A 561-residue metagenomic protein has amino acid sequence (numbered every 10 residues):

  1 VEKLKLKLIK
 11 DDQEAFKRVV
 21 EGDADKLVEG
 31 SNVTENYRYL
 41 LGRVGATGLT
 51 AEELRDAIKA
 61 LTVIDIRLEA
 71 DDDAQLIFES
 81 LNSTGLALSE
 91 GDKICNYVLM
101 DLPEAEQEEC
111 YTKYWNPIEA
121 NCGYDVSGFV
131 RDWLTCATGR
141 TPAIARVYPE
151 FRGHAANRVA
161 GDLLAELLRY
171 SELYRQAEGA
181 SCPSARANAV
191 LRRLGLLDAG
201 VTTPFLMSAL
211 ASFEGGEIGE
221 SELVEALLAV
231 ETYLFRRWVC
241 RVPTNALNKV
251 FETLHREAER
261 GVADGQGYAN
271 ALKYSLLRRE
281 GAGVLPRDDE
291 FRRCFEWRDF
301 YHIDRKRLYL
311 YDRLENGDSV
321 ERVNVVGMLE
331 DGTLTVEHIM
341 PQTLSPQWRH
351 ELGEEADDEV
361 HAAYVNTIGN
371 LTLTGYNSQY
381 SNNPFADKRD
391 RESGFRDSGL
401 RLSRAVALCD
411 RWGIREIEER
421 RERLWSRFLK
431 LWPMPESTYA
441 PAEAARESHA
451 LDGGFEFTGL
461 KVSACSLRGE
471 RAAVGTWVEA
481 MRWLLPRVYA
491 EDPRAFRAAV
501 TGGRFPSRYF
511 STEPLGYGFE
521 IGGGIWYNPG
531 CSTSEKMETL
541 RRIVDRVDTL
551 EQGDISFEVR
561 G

Functional and structural regions predicted by a protein language model:
V1-R140, T244, F251, F385-P441: Glycine- and hydrophobic-rich flexible loops that cap the catalytic core of alpha/beta enzyme folds
G48-R55, D65, R169-A185, D198-T203 (+2 more regions): Active-site-adjacent bridging/hinge elements
R55-D73, R192-L210, V230-E231, F235 (+1 more regions): Core structural elements
D65-A70, L81, G85, V98 (+9 more regions): Short, flexible loop/turn elements at secondary-structure junctions
L86, L99-L102, A211-E214, E231 (+9 more regions): Hydrophobic alpha-helix feature that most strongly marks membrane-spanning transmembrane helices and their immediate
G91-C95, M100-Y311, L408-W412, L431-M434: A cross-family structural signal marking well-folded subdomains
D264-D410, I417: Betabetaalpha-Me/HNH-type nuclease active-site subdomain
E419, R423-G561: Intrinsically disordered, charged low-complexity linkers and terminal tails that flank or connect structured domains
